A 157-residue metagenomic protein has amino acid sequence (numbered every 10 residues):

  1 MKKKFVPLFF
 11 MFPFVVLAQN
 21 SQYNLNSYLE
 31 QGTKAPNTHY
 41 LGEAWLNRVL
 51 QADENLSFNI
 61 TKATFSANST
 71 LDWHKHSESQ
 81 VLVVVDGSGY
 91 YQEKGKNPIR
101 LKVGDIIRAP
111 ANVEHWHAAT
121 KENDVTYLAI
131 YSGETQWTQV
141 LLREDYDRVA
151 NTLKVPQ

Functional and structural regions predicted by a protein language model:
M1-Q22: Bacterial Sec-dependent N-terminal signal peptides
L17-S57, W137-Q157: A short, N-terminal "cap"/entry segment at the start of jelly-roll beta-barrel domains of the cupin/DSBH fold
W45-R48, A63-S69: N-terminal post-signal-peptidase region of extra-cytosolic proteins
K62-S66, H76-Y91, I130-S132: Short, conserved beta-strand element in jelly-roll/cupin
L71-E78, V113-A119: Histidine-centered catalytic micro-motifs
Y90, A111-Q136: Ligand-binding loop in jelly-roll beta-barrel domains
G95-N112: Short acidic-glycine-tyrosine-enriched beta hairpin
